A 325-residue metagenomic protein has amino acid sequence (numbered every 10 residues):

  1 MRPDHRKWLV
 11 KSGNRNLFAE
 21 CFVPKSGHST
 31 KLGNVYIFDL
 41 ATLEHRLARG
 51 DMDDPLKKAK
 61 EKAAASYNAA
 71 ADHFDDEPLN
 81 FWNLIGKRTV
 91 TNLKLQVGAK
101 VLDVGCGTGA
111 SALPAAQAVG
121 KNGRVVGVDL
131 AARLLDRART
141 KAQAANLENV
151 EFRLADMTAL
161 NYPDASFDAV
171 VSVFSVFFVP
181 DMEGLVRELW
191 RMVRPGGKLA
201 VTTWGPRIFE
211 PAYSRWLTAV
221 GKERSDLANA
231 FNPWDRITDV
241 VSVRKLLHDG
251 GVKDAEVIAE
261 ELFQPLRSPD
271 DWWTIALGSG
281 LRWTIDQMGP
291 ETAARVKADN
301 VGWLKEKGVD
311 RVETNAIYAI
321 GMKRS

Functional and structural regions predicted by a protein language model:
L43, D53-A59, A63, F81-W82 (+3 more regions): Conserved Class I S-adenosyl-L-methionine
M52-A99, A110-P114, L134-R137, A145 (+2 more regions): Conserved class I S-adenosyl-L-methionine
K100-L160, G184: Class I SAM-dependent methyltransferase SAM/SAH-binding core
T158-A169: A short acidic, Gly/Pro-enriched loop at the edge of an enzyme's catalytic core that lines a small-molecule cofactor
D168-M182, G205: A short SAM/SAH-binding and catalytic strip from SAM-dependent methyltransferases
E183-K198: A short glycine-rich, Lys/Arg-flanked "PGG" loop and its adjoining helix->strand segment in the class I
K198-D226: Conserved class I S-adenosyl-L-methionine
